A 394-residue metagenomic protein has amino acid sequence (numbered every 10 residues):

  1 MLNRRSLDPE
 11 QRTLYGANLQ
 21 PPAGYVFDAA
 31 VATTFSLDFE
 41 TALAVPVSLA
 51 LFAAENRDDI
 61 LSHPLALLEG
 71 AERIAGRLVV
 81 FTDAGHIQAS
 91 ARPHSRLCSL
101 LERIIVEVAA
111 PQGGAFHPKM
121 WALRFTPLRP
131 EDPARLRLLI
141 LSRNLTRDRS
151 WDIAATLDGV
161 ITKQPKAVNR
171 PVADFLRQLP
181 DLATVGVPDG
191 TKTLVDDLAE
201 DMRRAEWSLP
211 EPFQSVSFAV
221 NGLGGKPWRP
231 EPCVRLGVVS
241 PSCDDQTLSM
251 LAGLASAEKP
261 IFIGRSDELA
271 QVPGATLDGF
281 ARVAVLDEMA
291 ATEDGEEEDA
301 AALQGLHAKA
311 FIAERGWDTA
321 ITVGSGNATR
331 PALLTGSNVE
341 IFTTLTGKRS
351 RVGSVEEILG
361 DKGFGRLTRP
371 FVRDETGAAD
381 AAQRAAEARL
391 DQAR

Functional and structural regions predicted by a protein language model:
M1-R394: PLD/PLD-like phosphodiesterase catalytic module centered on the HKD motif
